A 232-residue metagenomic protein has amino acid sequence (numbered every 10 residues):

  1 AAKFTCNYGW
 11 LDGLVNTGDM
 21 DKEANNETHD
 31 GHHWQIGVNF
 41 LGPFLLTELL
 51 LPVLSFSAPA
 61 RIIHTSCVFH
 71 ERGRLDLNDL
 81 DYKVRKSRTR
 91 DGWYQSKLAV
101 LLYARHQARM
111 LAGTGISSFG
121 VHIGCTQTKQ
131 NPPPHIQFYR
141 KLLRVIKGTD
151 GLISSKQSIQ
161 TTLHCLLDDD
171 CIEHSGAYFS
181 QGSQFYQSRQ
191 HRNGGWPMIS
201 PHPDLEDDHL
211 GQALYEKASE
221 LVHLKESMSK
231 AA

Functional and structural regions predicted by a protein language model:
A2, N16, E48-P52: A broadly conserved amphipathic alpha-helix scaffold signal in soluble, globular proteins
A2-D12, V68-F69, G73-A232: NAD(P)H-dependent oxidoreductase Rossmann-fold/reductase module
T5, D12-V15, D19-D21, I36 (+1 more regions): N-terminal Rossmann-like NAD(P) cofactor-binding module of classical short-chain dehydrogenase/reductase
K22-V38, V84-S87: Short alpha-helical oligomerization interface
I36-T47, I63, S96-K97, S154: Short alpha-helix in the Rossmann-fold core of NAD(P)-dependent oxidoreductases
V38-A58, G73-R74, A108-R109: Amphipathic alpha-helical dimer-interface segment in Rossmann-like NAD(P)H-dependent oxidoreductases
